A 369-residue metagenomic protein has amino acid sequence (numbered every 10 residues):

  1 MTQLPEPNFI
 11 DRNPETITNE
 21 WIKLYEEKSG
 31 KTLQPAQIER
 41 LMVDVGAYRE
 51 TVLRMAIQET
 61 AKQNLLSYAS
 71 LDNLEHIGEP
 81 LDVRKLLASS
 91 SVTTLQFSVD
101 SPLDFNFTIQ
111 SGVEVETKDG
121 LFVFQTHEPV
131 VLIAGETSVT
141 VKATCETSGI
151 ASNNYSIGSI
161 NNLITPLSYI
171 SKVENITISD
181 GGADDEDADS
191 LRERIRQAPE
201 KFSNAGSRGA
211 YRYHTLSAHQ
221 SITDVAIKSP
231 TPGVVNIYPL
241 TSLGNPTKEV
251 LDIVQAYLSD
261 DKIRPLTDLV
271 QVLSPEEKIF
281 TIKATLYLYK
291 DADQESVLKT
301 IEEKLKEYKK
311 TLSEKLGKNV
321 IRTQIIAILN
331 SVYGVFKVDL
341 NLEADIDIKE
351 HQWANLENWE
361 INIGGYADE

Functional and structural regions predicted by a protein language model:
M1-A205, A210-H214, T285, D293-E369: N-terminal polar alpha-helical/low-complexity "assembly arms" that mediate subunit docking, oligomerization
Q125, S203-K318: Carbohydrate-recognition loop of C-type lectin domains
